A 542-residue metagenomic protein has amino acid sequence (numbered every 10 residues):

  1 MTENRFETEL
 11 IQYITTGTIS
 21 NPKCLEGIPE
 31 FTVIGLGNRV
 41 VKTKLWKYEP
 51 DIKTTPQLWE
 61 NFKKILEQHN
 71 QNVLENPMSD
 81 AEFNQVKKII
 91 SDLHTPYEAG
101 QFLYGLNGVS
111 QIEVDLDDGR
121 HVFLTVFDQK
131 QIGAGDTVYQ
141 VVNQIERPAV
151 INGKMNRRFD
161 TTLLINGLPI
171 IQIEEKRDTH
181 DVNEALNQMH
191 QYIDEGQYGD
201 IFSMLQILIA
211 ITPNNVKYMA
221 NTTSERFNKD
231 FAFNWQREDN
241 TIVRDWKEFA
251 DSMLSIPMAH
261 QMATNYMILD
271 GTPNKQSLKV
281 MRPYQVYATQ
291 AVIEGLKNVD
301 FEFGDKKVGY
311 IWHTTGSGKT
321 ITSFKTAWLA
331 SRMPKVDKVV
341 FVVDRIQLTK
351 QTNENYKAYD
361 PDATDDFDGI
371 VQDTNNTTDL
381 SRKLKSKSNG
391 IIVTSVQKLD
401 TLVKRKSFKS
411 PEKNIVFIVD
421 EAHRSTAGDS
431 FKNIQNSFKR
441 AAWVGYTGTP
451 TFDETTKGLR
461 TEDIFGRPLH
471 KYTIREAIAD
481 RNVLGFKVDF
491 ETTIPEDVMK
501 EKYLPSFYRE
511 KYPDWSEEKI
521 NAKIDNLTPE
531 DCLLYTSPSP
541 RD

Functional and structural regions predicted by a protein language model:
M1-S317, I321-K338, Q347, Q351-D362 (+3 more regions): ATP-dependent helicase/translocase motor core
T315, H423, A441-E454: Conserved helicase ATPase motor motifs in RecA-like P-loop NTPase domains
T378-G390: Conserved motor-coupling elements within RecA-like helicase/translocase cores
R382, Q397-P411: Conserved helix/coil segment N-terminal to the catalytic DExD/H
P411-D429: SF2 helicase catalytic motif II
T426-A441: Short, conserved "post-DEAD/DEAH" coupling segment immediately C-terminal to helicase motif II within the SF2/RecA-like
K457-S537: Interdomain helical connector at the RecA1-RecA2 junction of SF1/SF2 helicase-like NTPases
P538-D542: A short, hydrophobic C-terminal helix/tail in secreted or cell-surface proteins
